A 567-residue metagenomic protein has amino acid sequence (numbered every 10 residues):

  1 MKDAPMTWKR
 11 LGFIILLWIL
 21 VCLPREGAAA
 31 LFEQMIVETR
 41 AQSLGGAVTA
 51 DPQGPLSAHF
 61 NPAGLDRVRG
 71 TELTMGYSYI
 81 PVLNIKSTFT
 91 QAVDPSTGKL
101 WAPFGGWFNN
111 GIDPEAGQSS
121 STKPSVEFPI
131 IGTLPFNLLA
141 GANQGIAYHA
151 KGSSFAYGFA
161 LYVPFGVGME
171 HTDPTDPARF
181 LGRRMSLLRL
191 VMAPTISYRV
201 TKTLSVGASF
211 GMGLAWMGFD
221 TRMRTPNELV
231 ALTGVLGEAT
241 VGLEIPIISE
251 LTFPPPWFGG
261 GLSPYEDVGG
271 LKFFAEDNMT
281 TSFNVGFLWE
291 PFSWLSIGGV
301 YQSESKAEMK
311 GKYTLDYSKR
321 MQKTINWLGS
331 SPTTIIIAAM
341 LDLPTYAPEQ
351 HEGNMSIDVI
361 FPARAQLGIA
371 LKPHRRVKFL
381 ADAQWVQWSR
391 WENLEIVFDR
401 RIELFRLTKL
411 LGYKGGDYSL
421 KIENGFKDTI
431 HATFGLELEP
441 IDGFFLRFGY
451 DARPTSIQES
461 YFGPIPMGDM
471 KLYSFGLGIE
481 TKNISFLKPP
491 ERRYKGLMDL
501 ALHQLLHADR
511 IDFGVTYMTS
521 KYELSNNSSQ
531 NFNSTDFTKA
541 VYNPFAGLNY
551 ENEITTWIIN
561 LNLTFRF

Functional and structural regions predicted by a protein language model:
M1-P5, G27-A28: Short, Lys/Arg-enriched N-terminal segments with co-localized hydrophobic residues within the first ~10-30 amino acids
D3-F13: Bacterial N-terminal signal peptides that target proteins for export
A4-P5, L20, M35: Coiled-coil-like amphipathic alpha-helices with heptad-repeat character
G12-C22: Bacterial N-terminal signal peptides
E26-Y157, L161, G468-D469, Y473: N-terminal, post-signal peptide beta-strand-biased segments of exported outer-membrane/organellar beta-barrel and other
A30-Q42, Q53, E115-S119, L139-F567: Outer-membrane beta-barrel porins/channels
